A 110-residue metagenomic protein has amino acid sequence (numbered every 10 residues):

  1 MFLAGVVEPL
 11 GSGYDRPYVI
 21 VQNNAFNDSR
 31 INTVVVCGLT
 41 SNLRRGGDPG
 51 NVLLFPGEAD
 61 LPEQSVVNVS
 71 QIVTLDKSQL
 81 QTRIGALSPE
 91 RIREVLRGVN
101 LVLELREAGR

Functional and structural regions predicted by a protein language model:
M1-R110: Conserved functional hotspots at enzyme active or ligand-binding sites that engage polyanionic ligands
